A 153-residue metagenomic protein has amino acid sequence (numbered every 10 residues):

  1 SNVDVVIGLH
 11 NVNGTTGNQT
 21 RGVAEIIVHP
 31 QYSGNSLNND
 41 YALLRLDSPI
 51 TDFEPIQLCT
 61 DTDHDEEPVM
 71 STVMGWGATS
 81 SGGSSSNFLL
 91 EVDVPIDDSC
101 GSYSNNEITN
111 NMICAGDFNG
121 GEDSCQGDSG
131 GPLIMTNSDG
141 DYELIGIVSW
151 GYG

Functional and structural regions predicted by a protein language model:
S1, V5, I26, L44 (+6 more regions): Terminal peptide-recognition signature
S1-G34, D93-C100, W150: Conserved H-D interstitial segment of serine endopeptidase catalytic domains
H10, R21, Y41, L46-G120: Chymotrypsin/trypsin-fold serine protease catalytic domain
V12, S33, D61-H64, S138-D139: Short polar/acidic secondary-structure junctions
T16-G17, G83-S85, C125, S138: Short, well-ordered secondary-structure micro-motifs
Y32-S36, S84, E122-G127: Short Gly/Pro-enriched turn/cap motifs at secondary-structure boundaries
H64-E66, G121-V148: Catalytic nucleophile loop of clan PA
G153: Zn-dependent metallopeptidase/amidohydrolase metal-coordination segment
